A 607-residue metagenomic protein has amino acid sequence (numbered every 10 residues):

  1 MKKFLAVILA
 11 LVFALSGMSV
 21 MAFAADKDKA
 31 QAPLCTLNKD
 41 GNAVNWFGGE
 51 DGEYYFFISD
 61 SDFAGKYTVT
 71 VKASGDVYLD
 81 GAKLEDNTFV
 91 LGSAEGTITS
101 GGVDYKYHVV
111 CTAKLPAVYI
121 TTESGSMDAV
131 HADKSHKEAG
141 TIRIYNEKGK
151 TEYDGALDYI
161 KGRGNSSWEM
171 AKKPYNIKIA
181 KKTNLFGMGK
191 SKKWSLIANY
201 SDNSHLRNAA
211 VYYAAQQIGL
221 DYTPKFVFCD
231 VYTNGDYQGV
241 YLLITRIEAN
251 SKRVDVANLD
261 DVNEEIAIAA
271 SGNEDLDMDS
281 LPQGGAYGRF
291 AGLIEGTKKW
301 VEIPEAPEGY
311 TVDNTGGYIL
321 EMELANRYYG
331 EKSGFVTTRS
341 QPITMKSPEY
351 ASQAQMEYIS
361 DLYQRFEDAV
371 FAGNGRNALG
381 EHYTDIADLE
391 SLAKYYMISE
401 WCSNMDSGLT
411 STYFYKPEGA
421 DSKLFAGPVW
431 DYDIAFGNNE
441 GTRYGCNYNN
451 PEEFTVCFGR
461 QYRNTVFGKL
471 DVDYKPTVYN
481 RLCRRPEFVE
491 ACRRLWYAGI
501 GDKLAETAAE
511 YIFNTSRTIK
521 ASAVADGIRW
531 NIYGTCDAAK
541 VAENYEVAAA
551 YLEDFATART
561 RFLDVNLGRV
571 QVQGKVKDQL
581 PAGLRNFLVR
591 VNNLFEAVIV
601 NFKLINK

Functional and structural regions predicted by a protein language model:
M1-I8: Positively charged n-region of N-terminal signal peptides that target proteins for export
L15-D28: Sec-dependent signal peptide cleavage junction
A25-F89, Y105-K106: Predominantly extracytoplasmic/ectodomain segments of secreted and cell-surface proteins
V77, I218-D230, N404: Short, well-structured beta-strand/strand-turn elements
L91-V103: Append "Rare intracellular matches occur via the same short Y/T/C beta-strand/loop motifs
E138-A198, A351-Y358: Conserved oxyanion/phosphate-binding beta-strand-loop segments in alpha/beta enzyme cores
M170, Y328, Q341-L409, F414-P417 (+2 more regions): Middle-to-C-terminal accessory/interaction subdomains
T183-N184, A198, L220-Y222, Y237-M397: Internal "kinase-insert"/substrate-recognition segments embedded within catalytic cores of ATP-dependent enzymes
